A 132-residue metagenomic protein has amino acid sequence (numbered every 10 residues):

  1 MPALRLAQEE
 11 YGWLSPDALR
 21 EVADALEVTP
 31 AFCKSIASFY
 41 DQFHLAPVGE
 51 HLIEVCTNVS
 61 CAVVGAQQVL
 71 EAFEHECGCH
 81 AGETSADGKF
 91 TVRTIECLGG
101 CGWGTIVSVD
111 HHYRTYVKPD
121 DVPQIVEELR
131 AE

Functional and structural regions predicted by a protein language model:
M1-E132: Signature of N-terminal electron-transfer/Fe-S-associated modules in redox systems
